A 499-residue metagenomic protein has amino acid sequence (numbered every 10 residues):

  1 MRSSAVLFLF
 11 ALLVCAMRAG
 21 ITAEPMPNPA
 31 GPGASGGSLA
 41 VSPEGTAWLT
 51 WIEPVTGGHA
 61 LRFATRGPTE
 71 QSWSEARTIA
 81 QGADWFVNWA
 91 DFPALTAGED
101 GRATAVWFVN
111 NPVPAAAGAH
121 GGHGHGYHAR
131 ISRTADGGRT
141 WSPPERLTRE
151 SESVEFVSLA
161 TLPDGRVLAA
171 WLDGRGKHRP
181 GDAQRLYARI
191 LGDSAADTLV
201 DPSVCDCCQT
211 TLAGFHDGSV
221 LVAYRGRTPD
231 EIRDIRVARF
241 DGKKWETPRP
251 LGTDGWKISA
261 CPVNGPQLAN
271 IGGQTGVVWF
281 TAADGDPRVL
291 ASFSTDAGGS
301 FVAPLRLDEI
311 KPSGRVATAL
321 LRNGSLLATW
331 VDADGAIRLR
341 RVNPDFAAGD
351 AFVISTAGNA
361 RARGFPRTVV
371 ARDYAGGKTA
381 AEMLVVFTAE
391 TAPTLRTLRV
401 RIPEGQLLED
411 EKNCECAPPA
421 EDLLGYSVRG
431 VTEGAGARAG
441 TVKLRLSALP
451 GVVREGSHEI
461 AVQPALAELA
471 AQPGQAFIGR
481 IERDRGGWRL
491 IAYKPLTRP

Functional and structural regions predicted by a protein language model:
M1-A5: Positively charged n-region of N-terminal signal peptides that target proteins for export
L7-A16: Bacterial N-terminal signal peptides
A19-E415: Extracellular, repeat-based ectodomains that mediate carbohydrate processing or recognition
P112, P450-G451, G487: Solvent-exposed loop/turn segments at secondary-structure junctions within structured extracellular/periplasmic domains
H123, P180, D422-L424, V452-R454 (+1 more regions): A generic structural micro-feature
K412-R445, A465-P499: Short, flexible, surface-exposed loop segments at domain boundaries
R445-S457: Short solvent-exposed strand/turn elements
R454-E468: Beta-strand/loop nucleic-acid-binding surfaces
